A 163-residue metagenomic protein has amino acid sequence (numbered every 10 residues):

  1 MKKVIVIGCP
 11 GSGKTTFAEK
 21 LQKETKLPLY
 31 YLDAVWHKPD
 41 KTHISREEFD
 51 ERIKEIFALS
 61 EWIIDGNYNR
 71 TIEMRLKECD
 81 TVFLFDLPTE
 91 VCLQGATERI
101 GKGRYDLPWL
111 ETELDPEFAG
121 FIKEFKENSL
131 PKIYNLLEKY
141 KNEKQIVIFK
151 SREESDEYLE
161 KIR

Functional and structural regions predicted by a protein language model:
V6: Hydrophobic anchor at the beta1->P-loop junction of P-loop NTPases
C9: P-loop (Walker A) phosphate-binding loop of NTP-binding proteins
S12: ATP-binding Walker
T15: Walker A/P-loop
E24, E124-R163: NTP-dependent small-molecule kinase module
P28-V82, L87: Conserved nucleotide-sensing/catalytic segment adjacent to the nucleotide-binding pocket in NTP-handling enzymes
L87-S129: A glycine- and Lys/Arg-enriched "phosphate-lid" helix/loop adjacent to the NTP-binding pocket of small-molecule kinases
